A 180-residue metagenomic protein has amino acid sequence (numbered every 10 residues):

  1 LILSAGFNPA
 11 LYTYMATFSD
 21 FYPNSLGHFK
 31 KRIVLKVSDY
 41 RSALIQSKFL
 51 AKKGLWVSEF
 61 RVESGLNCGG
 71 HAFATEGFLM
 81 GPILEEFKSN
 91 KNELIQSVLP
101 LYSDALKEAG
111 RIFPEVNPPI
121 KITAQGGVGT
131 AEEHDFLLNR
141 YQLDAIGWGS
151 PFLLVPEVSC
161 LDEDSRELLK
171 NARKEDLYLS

Functional and structural regions predicted by a protein language model:
L1: Basic, glycine-enriched DNA-binding surface that flanks or lies within the catalytic cores of DNA
S4-S38: N-terminal extension/subdomain marker
P9, K31-S180: Glycine-rich phosphate/ribose-binding loops and adjacent secondary-structure elements that form binding surfaces
